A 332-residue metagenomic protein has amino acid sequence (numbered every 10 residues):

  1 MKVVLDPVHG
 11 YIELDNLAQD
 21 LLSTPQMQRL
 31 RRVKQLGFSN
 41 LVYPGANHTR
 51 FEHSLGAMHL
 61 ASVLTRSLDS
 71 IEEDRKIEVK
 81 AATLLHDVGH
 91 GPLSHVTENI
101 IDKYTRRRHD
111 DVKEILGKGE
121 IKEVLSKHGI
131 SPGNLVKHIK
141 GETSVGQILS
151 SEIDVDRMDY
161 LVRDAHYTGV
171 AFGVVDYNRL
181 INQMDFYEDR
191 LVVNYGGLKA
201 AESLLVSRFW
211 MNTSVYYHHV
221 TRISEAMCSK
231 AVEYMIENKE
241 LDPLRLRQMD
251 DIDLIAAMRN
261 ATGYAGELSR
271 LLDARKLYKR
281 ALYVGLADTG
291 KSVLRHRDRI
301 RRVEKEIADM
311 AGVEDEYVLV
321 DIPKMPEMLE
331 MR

Functional and structural regions predicted by a protein language model:
M1-E78, H90-R332: Histidine-centered, transition-metal-coordinating active-site segments
E78-L84: Short alpha-helical catalytic segment bearing the HExxH-like zincin motif of zinc-dependent metalloproteases
L84-H86, H90: Acidic (Asp/Glu-rich) catalytic motifs at the cytosolic membrane interface
